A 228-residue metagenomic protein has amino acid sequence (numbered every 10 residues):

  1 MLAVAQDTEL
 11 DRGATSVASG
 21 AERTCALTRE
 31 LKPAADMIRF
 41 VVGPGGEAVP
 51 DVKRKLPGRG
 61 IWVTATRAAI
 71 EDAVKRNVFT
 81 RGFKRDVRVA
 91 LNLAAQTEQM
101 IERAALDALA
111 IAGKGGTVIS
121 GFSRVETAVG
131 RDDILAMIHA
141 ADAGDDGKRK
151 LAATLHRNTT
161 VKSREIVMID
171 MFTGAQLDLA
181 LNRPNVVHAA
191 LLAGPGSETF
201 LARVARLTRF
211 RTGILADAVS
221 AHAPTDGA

Functional and structural regions predicted by a protein language model:
M1-E22, R203-A228: Basic Arg/Gly/Lys-rich low-complexity intrinsically disordered segments
M1-R85: N-terminal cysteine/histidine-rich coordination modules
M1-V4, D11, A21-E30, G46 (+8 more regions): Catalytic cores of RNA-modifying enzymes
K32, A68-I70, D142-D145, A175-Q176 (+1 more regions): Conserved nucleotide-binding/hydrolysis micro-motifs of P-loop NTPases
A68-G147: Extended interfacial segments that mediate partner engagement and assembly in macromolecular machines
G130, L155-R164, N182: Arginine/glycine-rich "motif VI" loop of SF2 helicases in the C-terminal RecA-like domain
A152-N158, A205-L207: Short, solvent-exposed amphipathic alpha-helical segments in soluble enzyme and RNA/protein-processing domains
M168-H222: Helix-rich interaction surfaces within compact, conserved domain-sized segments that mediate assembly or partner
